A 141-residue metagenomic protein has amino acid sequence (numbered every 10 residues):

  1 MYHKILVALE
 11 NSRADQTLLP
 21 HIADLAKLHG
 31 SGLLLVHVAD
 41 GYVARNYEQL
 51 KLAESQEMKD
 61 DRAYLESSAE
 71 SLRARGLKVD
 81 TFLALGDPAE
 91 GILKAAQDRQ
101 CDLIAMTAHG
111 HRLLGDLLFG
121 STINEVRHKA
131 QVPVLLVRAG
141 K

Functional and structural regions predicted by a protein language model:
M1-Q49: Small/aliphatic-rich secondary-structure junction motif
L34, D80, L135: Conserved beta-strand positions in the Rossmann-like core of class I SAM-dependent methyltransferases
H37-V38, T107-H109, R138-A139: Short secondary-structure boundary segments
L50-E54, D98-Q100, T122-I123: Short, hinge-like loop/turn segments at secondary-structure boundaries
L52-A63: A short acidic, glycine-rich active-site loop that binds or catalyzes chemistry on phosphate/adenosine moieties
E70-I104, K141: Structural beta-alpha unit
M106-H128: Glycine-rich, Arg-bearing micro-motifs that act as flexible, cationic patches
